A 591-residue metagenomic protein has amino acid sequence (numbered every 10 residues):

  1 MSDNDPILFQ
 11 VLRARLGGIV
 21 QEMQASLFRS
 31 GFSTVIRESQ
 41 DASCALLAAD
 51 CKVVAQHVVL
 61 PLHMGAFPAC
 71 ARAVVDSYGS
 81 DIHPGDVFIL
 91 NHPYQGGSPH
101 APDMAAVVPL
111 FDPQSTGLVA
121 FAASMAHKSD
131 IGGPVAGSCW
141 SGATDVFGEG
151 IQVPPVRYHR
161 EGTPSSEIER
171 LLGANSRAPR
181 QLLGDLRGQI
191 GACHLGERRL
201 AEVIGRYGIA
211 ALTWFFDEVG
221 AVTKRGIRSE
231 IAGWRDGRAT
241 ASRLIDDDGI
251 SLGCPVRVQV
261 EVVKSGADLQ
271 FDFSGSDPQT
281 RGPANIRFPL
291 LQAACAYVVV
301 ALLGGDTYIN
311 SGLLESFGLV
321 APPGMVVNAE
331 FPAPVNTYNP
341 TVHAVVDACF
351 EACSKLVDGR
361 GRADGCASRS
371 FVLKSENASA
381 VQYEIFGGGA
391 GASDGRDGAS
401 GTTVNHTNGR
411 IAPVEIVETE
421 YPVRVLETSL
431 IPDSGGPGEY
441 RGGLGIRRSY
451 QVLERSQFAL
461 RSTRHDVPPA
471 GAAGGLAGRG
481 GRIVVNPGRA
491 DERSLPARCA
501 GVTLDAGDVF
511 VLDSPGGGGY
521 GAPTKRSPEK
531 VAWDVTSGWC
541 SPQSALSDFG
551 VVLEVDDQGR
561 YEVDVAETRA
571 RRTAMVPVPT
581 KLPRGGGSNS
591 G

Functional and structural regions predicted by a protein language model:
M1-P84, I89-G587: Glycine/proline-enriched, intrinsically flexible loops and inter-domain linkers
